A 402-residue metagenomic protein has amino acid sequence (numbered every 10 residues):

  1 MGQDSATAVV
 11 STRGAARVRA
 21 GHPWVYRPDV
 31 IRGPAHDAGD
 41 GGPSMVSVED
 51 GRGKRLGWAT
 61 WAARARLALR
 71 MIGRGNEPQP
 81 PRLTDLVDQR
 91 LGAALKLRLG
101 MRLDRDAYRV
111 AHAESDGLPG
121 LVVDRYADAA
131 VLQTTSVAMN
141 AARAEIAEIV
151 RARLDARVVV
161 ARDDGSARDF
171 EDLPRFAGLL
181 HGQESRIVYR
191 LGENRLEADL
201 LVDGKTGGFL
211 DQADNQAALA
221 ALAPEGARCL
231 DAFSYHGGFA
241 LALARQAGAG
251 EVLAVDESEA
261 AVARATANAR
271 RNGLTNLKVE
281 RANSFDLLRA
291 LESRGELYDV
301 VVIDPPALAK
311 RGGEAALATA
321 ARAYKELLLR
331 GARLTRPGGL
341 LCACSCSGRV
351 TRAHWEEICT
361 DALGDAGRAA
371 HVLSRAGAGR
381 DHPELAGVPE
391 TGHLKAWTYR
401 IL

Functional and structural regions predicted by a protein language model:
M1-A127, E184, L222: Non-catalytic accessory regions of SAM-dependent methyltransferases
A111-D124, N140-F209, A217: Non-catalytic substrate-recognition/targeting regions of SAM-dependent transferases
G226-Y235: Conserved class I S-adenosyl-L-methionine
H236-A249: Conserved SAM-binding loop of SAM-dependent methyltransferases across substrates and taxa, primarily the Class I
E251-D256: Conserved SAM-binding motif I beta-strand of class I
A260-D299: S-adenosyl-L-methionine
Y298-R330: Mobile active-site "lid"/loop adjacent to the S-adenosyl-L-methionine
E326, L340-L402: C-terminal catalytic and target-recognition region of SAM-dependent MTase-like enzymes, primarily methyltransferases
